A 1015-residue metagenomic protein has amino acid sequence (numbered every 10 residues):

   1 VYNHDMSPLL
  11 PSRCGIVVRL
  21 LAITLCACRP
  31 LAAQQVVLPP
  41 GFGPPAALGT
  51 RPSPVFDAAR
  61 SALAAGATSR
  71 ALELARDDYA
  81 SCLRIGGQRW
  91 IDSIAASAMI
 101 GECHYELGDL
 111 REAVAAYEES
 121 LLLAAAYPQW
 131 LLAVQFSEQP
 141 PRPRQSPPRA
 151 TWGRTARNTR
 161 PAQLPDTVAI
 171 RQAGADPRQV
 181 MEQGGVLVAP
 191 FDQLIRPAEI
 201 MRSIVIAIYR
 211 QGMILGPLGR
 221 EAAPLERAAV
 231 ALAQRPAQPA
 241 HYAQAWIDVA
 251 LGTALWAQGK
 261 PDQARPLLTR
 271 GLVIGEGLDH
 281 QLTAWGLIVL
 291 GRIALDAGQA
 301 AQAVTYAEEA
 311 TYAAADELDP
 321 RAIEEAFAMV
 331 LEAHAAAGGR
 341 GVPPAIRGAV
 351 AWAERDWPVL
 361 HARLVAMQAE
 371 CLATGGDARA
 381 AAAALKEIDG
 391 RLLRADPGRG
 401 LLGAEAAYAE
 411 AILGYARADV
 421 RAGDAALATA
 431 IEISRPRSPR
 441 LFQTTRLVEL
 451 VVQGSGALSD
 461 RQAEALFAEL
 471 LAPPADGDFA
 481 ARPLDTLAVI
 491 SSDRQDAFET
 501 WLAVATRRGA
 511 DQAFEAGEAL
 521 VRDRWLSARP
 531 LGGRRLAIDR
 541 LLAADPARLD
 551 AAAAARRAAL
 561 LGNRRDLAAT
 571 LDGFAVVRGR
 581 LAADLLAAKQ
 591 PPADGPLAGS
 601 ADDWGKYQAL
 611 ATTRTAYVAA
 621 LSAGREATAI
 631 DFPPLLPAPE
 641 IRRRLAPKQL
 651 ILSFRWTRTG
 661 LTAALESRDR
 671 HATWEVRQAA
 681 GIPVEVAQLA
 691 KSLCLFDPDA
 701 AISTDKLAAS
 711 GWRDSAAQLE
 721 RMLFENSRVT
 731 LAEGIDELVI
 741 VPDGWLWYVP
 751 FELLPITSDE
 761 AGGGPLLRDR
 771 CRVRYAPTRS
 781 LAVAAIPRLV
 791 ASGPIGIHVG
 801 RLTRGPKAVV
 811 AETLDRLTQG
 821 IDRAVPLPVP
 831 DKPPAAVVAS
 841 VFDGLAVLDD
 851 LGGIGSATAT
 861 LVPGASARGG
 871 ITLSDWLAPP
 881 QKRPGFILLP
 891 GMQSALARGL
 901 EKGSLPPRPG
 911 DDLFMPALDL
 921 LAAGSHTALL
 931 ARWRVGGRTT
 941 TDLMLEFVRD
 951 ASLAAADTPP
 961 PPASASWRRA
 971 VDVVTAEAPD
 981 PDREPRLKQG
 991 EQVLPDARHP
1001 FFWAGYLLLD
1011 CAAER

Functional and structural regions predicted by a protein language model:
T50, W90-D92, R196, A243 (+8 more regions): Structural signature of alpha-solenoid helical repeat junctions
S53, A95, W246, W285-L287 (+8 more regions): Residue register of alpha-helical TPR repeats
A71, A113, A222-P224, A264 (+6 more regions): Single-residue signature of alpha-solenoid repeat helices
R76-R84, E119-L123, P128-Q129, A229-P236 (+7 more regions): Amphipathic alpha-helical segments of tetratricopeptide repeats
E405, V420-A428, E432-R435, P439-E449 (+3 more regions): Amphipathic alpha-helical protein-protein interaction segments
T628-D631, L635-P637, A709-L719, R804-P879: Functional beta-strand-loop-alpha-helix junction segments that form "active/interaction loops" within catalytic
P777-P787, V841-G844, L848-R949, L953: Catalytic cores of nucleophile-dependent amide-cleaving enzymes
M944-R1015: An often Trp-containing, charged/polar helix-loop segment at the C-terminal end of enzyme catalytic cores
